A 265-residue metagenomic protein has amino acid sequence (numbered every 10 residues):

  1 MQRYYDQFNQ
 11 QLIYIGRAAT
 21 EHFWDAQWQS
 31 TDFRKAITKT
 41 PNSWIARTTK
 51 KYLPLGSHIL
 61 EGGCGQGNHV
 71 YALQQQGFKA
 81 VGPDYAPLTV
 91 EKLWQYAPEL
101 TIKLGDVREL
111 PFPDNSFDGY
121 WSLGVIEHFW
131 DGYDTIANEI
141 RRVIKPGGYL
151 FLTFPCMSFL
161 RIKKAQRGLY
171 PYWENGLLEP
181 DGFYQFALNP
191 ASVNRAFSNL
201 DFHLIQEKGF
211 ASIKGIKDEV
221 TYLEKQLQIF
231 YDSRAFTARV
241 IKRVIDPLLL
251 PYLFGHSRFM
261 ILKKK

Functional and structural regions predicted by a protein language model:
M1-E109, G119-L123, A137, G255-R258: Conserved N-terminal segment of class I S-adenosyl-L-methionine
Q11, W121, W130-E139, V143 (+1 more regions): S-adenosyl-L-methionine-dependent methyltransferase catalytic module, highlighting the catalytic core
H58, G148-Y149: Short glycine-centered segments of the SAM/dcSAM-binding site in methyltransferase folds
F78, L100, G148, F202-H203: A structural micro-motif
E109, E127, D131: Active-site micro-motifs of SAM-dependent methyltransferase domains
E109-P111, A187: Short, conserved sequence motifs enriched in acidic/basic residues, glycine, and aromatics that mark functional "hot
L262-K265: Active-site beta-strand termini and strand-to-loop segments that position acidic
